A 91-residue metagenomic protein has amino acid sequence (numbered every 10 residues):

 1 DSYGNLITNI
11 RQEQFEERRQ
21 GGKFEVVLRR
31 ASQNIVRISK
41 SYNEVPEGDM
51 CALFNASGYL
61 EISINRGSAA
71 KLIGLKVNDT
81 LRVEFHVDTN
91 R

Functional and structural regions predicted by a protein language model:
G4: Glycine-rich beta-alpha junction loops
T8-N9, L81: Short hydrophobic alpha-helical segments that form membrane-spanning helices or hydrophobic packing faces of helical
N9-G74: A conserved acidic, glycine/proline-rich C-terminal tail/linker
V26-L28, V77-R91: Pepsin/retropepsin-fold aspartyl endopeptidases
